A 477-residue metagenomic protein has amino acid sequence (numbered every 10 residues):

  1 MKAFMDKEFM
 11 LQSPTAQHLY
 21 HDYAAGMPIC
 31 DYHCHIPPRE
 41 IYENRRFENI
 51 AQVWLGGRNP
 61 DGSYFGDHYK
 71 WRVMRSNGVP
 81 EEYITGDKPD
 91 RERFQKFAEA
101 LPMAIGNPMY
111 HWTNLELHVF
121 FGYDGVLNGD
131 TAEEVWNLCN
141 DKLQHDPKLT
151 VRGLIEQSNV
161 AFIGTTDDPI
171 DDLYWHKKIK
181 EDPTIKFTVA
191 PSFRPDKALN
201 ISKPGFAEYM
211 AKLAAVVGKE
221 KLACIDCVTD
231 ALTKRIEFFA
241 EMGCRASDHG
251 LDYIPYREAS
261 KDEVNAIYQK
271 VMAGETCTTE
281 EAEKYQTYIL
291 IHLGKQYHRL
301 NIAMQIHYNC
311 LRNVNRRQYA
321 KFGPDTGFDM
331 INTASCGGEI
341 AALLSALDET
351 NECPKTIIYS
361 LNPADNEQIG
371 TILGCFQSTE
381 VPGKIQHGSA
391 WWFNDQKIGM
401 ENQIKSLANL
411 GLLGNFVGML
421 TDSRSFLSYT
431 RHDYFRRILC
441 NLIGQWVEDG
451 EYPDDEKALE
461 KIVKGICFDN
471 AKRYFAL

Functional and structural regions predicted by a protein language model:
M1-L300, E352-P354, I358-G370, G374-L477: Metal-cofactor-binding active-site regions of metalloenzymes
E43-N44, R317-Y319: Short secondary-structure transition/capping segments
M304-I306: C-terminal amphipathic alpha-helical interaction region
C310, N315: Hard-cation-handling environments
Y319-I331: Active-site loop ensemble at the mouth of alpha/beta enzyme cores that anchors a bound cofactor
T333-I340: Divalent-cation-assisted or electrostatically stabilized phosphate/pyrophosphate-binding catalytic cores
L343-E349: Short, basic/hydrophobic alpha-helical segments
